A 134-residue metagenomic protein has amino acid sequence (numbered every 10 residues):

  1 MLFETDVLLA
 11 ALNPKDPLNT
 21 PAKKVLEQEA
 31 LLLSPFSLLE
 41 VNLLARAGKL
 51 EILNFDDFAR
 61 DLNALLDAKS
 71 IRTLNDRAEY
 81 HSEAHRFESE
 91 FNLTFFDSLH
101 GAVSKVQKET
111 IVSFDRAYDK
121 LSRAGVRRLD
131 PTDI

Functional and structural regions predicted by a protein language model:
M1-L33, K49-R60, I134: Short, well-structured N-terminal submotif of metal-dependent ribonuclease cores
T5, A78, F96-G101: Conserved glycosyltransferase catalytic-site signature
L8, L38-V41, Y118-D119: A generic structural signal for short hydrophobic patches within well-formed alpha-helices
A10-L12, L44, L121: Residues that scaffold the ATP/ADP-binding catalytic core of kinase and kinase-like folds
A30-L32, K69-S70, T110: Short loop->beta-strand "edge-of-pocket" segments that line small-molecule binding or catalytic clefts across diverse
S34, F96, F114: Replace "coordinates the UDP/GDP/TDP-sugar" with "coordinates nucleotide-activated sugar donors
F36-S37, A59-S89: Acidic catalytic patch
T73, G101, K105-I134: Acidic, PIN/NYN-like endoribonuclease modules and their adjacent C-terminal/linker elements
